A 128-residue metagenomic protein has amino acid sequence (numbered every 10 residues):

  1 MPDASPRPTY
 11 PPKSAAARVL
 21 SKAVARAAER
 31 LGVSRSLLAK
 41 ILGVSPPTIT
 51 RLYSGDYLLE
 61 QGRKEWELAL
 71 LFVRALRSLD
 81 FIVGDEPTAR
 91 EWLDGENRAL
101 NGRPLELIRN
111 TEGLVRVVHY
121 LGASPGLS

Functional and structural regions predicted by a protein language model:
M1-S128: Non-transmembrane "mature" sequence context
